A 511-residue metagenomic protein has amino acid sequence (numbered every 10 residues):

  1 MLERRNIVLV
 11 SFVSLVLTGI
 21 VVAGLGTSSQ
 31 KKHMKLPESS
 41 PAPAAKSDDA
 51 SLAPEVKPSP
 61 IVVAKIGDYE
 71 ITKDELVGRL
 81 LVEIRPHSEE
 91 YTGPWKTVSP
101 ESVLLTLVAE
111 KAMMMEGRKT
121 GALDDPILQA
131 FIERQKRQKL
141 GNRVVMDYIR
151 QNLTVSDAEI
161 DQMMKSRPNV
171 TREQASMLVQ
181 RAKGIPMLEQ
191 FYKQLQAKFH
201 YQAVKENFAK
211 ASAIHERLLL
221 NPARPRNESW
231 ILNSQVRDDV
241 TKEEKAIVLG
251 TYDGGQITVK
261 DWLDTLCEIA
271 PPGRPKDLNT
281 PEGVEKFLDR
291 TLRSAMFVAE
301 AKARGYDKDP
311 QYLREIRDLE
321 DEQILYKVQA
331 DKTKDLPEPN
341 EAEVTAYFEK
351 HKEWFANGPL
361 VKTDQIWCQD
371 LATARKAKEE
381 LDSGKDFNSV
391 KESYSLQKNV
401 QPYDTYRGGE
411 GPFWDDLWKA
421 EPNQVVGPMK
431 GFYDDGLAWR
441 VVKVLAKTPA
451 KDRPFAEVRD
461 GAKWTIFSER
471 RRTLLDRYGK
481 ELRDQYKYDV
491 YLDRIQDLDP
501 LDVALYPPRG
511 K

Functional and structural regions predicted by a protein language model:
L2-S28: Sec-dependent N-terminal signal peptides
V21-P41: Signal peptide processing junction and immediate N-terminal pro/mature segment of secreted/exported proteins
L36, P41-V170, D239-Q323, A450-G461 (+3 more regions): N-terminal targeting/tethering segments
P37, I149-R172, Q180, E189-A203 (+1 more regions): Acidic/polar surface patches and capping/hinge elements
S59-V62, G67, T72, K245-V248 (+6 more regions): Envelope-exposed proteins and targeting segments
D68, G117, M163-M164, A175 (+9 more regions): Buried hydrophobic packing residues in well-ordered domains
T97, E101, R134-D147, D161 (+12 more regions): Peptidyl-prolyl cis-trans isomerase
S176-K198, D460-L492: A contiguous, mid-protein "functional segment" used to position or interact with cofactors/ions or partner subunits
